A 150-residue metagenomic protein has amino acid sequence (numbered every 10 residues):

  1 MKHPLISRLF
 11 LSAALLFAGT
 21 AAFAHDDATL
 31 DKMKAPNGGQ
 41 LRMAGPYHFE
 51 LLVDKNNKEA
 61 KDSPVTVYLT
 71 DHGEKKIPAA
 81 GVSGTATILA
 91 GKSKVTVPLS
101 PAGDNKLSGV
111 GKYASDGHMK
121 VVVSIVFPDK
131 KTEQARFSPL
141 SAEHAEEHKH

Functional and structural regions predicted by a protein language model:
H3-L5, L15, G19-H150: Intrinsically disordered, low-complexity terminal tails/loops enriched in metal-binding residues
L11: Pyridoxal 5′-phosphate
